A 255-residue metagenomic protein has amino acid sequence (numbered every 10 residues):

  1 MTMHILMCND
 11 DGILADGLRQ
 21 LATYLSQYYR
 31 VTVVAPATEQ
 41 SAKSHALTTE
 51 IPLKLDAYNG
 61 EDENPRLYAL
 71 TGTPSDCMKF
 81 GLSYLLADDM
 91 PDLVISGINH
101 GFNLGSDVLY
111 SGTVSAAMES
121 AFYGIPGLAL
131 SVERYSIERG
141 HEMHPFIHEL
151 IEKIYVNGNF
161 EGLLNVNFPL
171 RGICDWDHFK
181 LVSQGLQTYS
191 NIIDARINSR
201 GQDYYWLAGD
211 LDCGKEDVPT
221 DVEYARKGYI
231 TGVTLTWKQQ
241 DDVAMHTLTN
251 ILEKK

Functional and structural regions predicted by a protein language model:
T2-C8, D16-Y84, D88-M90: A cross-family phosphate/adenosyl-ligand binding-site feature
C8, V34-P36, S96-N99, L130-S131 (+2 more regions): Short beta-strand segments
D11-R19, S199-R200, L207: Short acidic, Gly/Ser-rich segments with clustered Asp/Glu that frequently serve as metal-coordination loops in enzyme
F102-S111: Glycine/threonine-rich flexible loop motifs
A116-S120: Hydrophobic/aromatic ligand-binding patch that stacks against planar heteroaromatic rings of cofactors or nucleotides
L128-N157: Short, glycine-/small-residue-rich phosphate/pyrophosphate-handling segment
N157, P169-K255: C-terminal accessory domains and tails appended to enzymatic cores
